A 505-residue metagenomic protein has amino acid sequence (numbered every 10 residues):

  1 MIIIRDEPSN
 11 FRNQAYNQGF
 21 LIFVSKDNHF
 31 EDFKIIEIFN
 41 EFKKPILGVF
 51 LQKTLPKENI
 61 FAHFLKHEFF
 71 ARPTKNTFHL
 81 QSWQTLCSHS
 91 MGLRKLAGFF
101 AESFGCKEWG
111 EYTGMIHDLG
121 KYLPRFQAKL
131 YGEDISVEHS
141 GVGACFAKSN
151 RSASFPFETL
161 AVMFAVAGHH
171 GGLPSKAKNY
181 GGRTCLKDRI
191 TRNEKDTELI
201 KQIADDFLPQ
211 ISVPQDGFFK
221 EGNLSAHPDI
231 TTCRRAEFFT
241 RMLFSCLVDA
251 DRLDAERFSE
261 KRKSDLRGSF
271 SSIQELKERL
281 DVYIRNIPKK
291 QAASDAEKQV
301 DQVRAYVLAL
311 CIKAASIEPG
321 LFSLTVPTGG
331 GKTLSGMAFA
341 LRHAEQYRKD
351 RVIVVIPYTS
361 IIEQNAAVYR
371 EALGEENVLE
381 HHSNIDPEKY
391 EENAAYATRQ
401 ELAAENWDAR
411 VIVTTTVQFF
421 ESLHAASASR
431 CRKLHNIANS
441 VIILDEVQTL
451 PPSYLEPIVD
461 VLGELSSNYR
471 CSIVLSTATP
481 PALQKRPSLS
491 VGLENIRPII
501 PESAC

Functional and structural regions predicted by a protein language model:
F42, F50-N286: Accessory nucleic-acid engagement/destabilization modules that flank
Q291-S323: Conserved pre-motif I regulatory segment
E318-F339: Walker A/P-loop
T325-G330, V447-L455, V461-R486: Conserved helicase ATPase motor motifs in RecA-like P-loop NTPase domains
D350-E371: Conserved Walker A/P-loop ATP-binding site and its immediately adjacent core in helicase/helicase-like ATPase domains
E376-H424: Inter-Walker segment of RecA-like/P-loop motor cores
C431-I458: SF2 helicase catalytic motif II
P480-C505: Interdomain hinge/linker at the junction between the two RecA-like core domains of SF2 helicases
